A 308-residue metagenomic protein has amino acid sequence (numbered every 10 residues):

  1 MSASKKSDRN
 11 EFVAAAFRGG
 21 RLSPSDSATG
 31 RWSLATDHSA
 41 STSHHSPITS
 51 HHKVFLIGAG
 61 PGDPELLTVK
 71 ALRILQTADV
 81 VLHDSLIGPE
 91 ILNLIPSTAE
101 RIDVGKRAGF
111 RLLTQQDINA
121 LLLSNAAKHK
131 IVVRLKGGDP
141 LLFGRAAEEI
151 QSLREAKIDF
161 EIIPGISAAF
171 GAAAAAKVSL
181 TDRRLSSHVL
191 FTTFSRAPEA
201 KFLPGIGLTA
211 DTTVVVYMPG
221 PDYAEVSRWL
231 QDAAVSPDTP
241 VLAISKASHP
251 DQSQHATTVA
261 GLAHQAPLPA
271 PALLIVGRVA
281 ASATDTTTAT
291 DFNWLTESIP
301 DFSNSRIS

Functional and structural regions predicted by a protein language model:
M1-D26, G30-W32, S50-P64, V69-I163 (+1 more regions): Class I S-adenosyl-L-methionine
M1-S23, H52-V54, D117, A127-V132 (+2 more regions): A contiguous loop/helix-start segment that scaffolds small-molecule binding in enzyme catalytic cores
R18-G19, D139-A210, S253-A256, S308: Class I SAM-dependent methyltransferase SAM-binding "motif I" and its flanking Rossmann-like core
R31, D37-H38, H44-H45, H51: Intrinsically disordered, low-complexity repeat/linker tracts enriched for polar/charged residues
P61, L86-G88, V104-L112, I166-A168 (+3 more regions): Short, acidic/turn-prone active-site loops that include or flank metal/cofactor- and phosphate-binding residues
E65-K70, G88, N119-L121, A176-V178 (+3 more regions): A generic local structural motif
L66, E90-I91, F170-G171, E225-V226: Phosphate- and divalent-cation-binding pockets in alpha/beta enzyme and binding domains that engage nucleotide-derived
A99-K106, K157-E161, L180-S187, A234-A243: Short hydrophobic/aromatic-enriched beta-strand-loop microsegments
